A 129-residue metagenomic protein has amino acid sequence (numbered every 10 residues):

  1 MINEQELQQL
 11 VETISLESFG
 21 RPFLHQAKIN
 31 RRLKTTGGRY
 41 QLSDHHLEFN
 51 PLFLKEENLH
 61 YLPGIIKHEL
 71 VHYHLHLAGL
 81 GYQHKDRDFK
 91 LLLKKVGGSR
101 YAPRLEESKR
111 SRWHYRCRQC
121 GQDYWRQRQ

Functional and structural regions predicted by a protein language model:
M1-G64, Y73-Q129: Active-site-proximal or metal-binding-adjacent scaffold patches in catalytic folds
E69: Walker B catalytic acidic pair
